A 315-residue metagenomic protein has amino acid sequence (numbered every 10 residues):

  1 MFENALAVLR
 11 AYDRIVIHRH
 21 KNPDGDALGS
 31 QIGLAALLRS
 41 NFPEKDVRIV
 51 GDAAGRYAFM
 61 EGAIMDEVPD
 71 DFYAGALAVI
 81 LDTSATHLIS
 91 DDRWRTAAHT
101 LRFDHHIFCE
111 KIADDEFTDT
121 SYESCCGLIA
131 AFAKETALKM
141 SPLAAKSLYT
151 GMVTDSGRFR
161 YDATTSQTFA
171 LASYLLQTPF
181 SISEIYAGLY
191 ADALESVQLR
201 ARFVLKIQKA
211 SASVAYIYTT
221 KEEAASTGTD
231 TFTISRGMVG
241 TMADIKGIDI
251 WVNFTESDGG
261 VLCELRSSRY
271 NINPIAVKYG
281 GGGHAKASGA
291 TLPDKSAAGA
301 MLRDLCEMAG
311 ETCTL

Functional and structural regions predicted by a protein language model:
F2-R19, G29-A58, D70-G75, T154-L315: Hydrophobic helix-and-loop "lid/oligomerization" segment in the mid-to-C-terminal part of catalytic domains
H18, N22, I80, R102-F103 (+1 more regions): Generic enzyme active-site microenvironment
K21-P23, T83-T86, H106-F108, K221-E223 (+1 more regions): Short glycine-rich anion-binding loops that position phosphate/pyrophosphate groups of nucleotides and phosphorylated
G25-Q31, H87-I89: Short glycine/serine/threonine-rich phosphate/pyrophosphate-binding segments that cradle anionic phosphate groups
G33-A35, R95-A98, T118-D119, A170: Glycine-rich, phosphate-binding/catalytic loops in enzymes
E61-D115: Active-site cofactor/cluster-binding pocket
H106-L171: Short alpha-helices
